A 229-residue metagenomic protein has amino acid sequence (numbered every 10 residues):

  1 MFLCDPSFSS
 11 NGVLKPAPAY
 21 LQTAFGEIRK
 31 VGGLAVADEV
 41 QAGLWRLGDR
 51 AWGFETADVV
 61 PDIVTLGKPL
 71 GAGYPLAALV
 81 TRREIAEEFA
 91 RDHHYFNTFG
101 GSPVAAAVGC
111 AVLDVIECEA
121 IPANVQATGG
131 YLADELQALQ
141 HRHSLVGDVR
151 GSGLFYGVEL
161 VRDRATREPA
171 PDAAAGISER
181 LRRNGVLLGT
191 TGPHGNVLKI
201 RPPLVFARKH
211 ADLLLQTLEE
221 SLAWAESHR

Functional and structural regions predicted by a protein language model:
M1-R229: Conserved N-terminal phosphate-binding loop of PLP-dependent enzymes in the Aspartate aminotransferase
